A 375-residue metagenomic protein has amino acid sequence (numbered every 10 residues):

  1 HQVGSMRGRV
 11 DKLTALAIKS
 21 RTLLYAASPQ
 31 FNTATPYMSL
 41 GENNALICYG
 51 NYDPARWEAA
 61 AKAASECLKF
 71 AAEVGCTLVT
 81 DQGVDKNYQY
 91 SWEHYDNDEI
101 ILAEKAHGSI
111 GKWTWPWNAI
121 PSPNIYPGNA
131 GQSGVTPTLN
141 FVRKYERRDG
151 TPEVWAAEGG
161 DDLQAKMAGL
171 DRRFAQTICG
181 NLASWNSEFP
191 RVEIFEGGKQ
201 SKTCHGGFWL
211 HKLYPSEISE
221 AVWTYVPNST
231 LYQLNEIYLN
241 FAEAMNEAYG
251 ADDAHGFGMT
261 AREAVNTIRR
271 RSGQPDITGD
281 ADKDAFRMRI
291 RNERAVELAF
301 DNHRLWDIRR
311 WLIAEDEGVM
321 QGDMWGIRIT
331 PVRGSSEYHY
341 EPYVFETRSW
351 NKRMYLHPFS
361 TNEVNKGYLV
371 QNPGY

Functional and structural regions predicted by a protein language model:
H1, R7-N32, D53-L68, L102-E104 (+8 more regions): Extended, hydrophobic/aromatic-rich amphipathic alpha-helical segments that build helical scaffolds
Q2-S5, E42-C48, I218-T224: Flexible glycine/proline-enriched surface loops and loop-helix/loop-strand junctions
S5, W155, G160, E220-Y225 (+1 more regions): Hydrophobic alpha-helical segments with strong N-terminal bias
R9-L16, R21-E196, G318-M324, E337-H339: An aromatic- and glycine-enriched ligand-binding surface/loop that stacks and positions planar moieties
L13, V192-Q233, L369, G374-Y375: Active-site beta-strand/loop architecture of penicillin-binding DD-peptidases
S39-L40, E263, D307-R309: Glycine-rich, phosphate-binding/catalytic loops in enzymes
N44, G83-R147, T224, N228-L231 (+2 more regions): Long, intrinsically disordered, low-complexity segments
A71, S272-P275: Alpha-helical junction/boundary sensor with strong preference for TPR arrays
